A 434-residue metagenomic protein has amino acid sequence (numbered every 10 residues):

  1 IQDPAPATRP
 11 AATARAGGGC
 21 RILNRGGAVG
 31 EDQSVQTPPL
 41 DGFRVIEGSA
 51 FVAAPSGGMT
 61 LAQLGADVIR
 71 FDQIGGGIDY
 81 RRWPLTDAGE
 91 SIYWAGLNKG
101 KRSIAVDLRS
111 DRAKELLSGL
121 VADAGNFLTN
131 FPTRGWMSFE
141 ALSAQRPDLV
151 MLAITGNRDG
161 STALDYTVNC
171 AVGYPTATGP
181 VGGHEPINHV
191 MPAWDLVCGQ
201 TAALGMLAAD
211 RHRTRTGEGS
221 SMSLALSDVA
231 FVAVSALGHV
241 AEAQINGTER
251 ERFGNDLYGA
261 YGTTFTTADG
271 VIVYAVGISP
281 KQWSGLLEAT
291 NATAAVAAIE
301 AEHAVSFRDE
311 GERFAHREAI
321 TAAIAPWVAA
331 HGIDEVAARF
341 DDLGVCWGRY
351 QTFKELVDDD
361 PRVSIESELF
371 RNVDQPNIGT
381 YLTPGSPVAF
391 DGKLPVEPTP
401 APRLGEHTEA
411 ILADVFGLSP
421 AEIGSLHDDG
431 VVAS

Functional and structural regions predicted by a protein language model:
I1-T8, T13-N24, A28-V29: N-terminal amphipathic/hydrophobic targeting modules at extreme N-termini, encompassing cleavable Sec/SRP-type signal
G18-E218, D334, R403, E409-S434: N-terminal helix-loop segment corresponding to the beta1-alpha1 unit of nucleotide/adenylate-binding folds
W94, E251-L257, T263-T264, A315 (+2 more regions): Short Gly/Pro-enriched turn/cap motifs at secondary-structure boundaries
G183-M191, T214-A230, R252-N255, V305-S306: Conserved Rossmann-fold dehydrogenase catalytic segment
P192-L207, A225-A236, I278, Q282: Mid-domain beta-loop-alpha active-site segment that forms a flexible, acidic cofactor/metal-binding surface
G199-S220, A236-Q244, L287-E300: Oxidoreductase and adenylate-handling cofactor-binding alpha/beta cores
Y261-G262, T266-L343, W347: Aromatic-enriched alpha-helical interface/lid elements that frame and gate functional surfaces
D342-P398: A glycine-rich dinucleotide-binding beta-alpha-beta segment and adjacent secondary-structure elements that constitute
